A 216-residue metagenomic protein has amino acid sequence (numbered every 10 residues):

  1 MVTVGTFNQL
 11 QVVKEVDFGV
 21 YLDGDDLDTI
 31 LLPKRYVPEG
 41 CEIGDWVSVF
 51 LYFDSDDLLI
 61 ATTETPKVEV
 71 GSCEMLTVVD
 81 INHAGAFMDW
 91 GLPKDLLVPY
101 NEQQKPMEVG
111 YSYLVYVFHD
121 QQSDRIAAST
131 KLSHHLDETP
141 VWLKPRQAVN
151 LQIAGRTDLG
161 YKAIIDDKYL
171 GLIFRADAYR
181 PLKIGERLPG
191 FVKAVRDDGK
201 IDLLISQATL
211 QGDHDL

Functional and structural regions predicted by a protein language model:
M1-L216: Single-stranded RNA-binding regions, centering on S1/OB-family and related RNA-binding modules
